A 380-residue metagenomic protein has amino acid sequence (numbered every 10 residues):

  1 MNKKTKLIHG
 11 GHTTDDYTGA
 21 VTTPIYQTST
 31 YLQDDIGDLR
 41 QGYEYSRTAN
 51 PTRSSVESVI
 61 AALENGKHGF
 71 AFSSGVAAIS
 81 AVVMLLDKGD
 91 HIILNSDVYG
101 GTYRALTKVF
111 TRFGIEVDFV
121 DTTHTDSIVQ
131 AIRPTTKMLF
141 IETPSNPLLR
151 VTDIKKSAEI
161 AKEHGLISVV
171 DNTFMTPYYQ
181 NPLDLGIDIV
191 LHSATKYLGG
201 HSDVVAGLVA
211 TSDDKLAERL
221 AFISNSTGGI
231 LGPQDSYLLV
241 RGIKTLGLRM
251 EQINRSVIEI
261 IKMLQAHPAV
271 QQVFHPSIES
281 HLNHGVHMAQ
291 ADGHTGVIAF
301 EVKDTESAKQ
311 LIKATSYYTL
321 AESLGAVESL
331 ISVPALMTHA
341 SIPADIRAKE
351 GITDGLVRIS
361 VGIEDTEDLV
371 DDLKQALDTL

Functional and structural regions predicted by a protein language model:
M1-G42: N-terminal glycine-rich, Lys/His-bearing helix-loop that initiates the first secondary-structure elements of many
H9, F70-H267: Conserved PLP-enzyme active-site core in the AAT-like
I25, D34-S55, V59-A62, L330-G355: Glycine-rich phosphate/pyrophosphate-binding loop and adjacent beta-alpha nucleotide/cofactor-binding cores
T30-A77, L85, G101-K108: Conserved N-terminal alpha-helix of the aminotransferase class I/II PLP-enzyme fold
E116, R249, E306, K313 (+1 more regions): PLP-dependent enzyme catalytic core of the Aspartate aminotransferase-like
T227-G228, T315-G325, A376-L380: A common structural junction motif
L239-L248, T295-K303, R358-G362: Short, well-ordered beta-strand elements within core beta-sheets of diverse protein domains
I258-E322, A344, A348: Conserved small-domain helix->loop->beta segment predominantly found in fold-type I
